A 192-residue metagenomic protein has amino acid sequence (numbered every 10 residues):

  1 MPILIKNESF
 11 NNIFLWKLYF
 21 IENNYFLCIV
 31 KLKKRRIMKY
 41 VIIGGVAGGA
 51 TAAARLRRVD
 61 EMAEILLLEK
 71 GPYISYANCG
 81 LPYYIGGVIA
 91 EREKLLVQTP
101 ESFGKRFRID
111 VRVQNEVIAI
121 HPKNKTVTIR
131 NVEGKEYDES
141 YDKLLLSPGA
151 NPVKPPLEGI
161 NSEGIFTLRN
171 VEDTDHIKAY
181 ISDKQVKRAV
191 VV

Functional and structural regions predicted by a protein language model:
Y19-I37: Short, Lys/Arg-enriched N-terminal segments with co-localized hydrophobic residues within the first ~10-30 amino acids
I37-R112: Beta1-alpha1 glycine-rich phosphate/pyrophosphate-binding loop at the start of Rossmann-like nucleotide-binding domains
V41, E101-V190: FAD-binding core/adjacent interface of flavoenzyme oxidoreductases
